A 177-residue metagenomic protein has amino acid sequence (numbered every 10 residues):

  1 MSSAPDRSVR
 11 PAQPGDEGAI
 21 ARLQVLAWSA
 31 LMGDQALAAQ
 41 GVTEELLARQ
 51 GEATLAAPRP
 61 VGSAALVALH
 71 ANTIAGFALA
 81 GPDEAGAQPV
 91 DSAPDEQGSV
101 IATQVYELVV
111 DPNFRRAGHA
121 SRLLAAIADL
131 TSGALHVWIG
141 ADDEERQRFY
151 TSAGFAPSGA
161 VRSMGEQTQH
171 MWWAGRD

Functional and structural regions predicted by a protein language model:
S8-R22, L31-G33: A short beta-loop-alpha structural element at the N-terminal edge of CoA-dependent acyl/N-acetyltransferase catalytic
V25-T54: Conserved GNAT-fold acetyl-CoA-binding loop/helix
A64-V67, H136, W172: Hydrophobic beta-strand residues of extracellular immunoglobulin-like
A65-V67, T73-D83, Q88-S92, Q104-V109: Conserved beta-strand in the GNAT
D95-E96, V105-R115, I139-G140: A short, internal acetyl-CoA/4′-phosphopantetheine-binding micro-motif in the GNAT/acyltransferase core
N113-A126: Conserved acetyl-CoA pyrophosphate-binding loop and the N-cap/start of the following alpha-helix in GNAT-like
S121-R122, D142-Q167: Conserved active-site alpha-helix within GNAT-family acetyltransferase domains
L130-D142: Conserved GNAT acetyl-CoA-binding A-motif
